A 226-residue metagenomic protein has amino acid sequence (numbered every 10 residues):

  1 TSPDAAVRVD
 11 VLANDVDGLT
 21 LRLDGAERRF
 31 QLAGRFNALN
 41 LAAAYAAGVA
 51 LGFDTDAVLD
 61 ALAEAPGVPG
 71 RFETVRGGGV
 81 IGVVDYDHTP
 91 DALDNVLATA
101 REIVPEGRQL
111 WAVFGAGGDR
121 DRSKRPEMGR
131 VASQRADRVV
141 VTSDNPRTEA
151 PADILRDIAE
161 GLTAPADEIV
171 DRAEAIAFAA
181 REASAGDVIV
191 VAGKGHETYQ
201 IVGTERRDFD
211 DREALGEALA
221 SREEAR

Functional and structural regions predicted by a protein language model:
T1-A26, V68-V75: Extended acidic/charged loop-beta regions that coordinate divalent cations and stabilize anionic phosphate/carboxylate
V16-D17, A33, A42-R226: ATP-dependent carboxylate-amine ligase
R28-G34: A short glycine-threonine-serine/GTX helix/turn-capping micro-motif
L39: Short nucleic-acid-contacting surface segments enriched for D/E, G, S/T with interspersed K/R
